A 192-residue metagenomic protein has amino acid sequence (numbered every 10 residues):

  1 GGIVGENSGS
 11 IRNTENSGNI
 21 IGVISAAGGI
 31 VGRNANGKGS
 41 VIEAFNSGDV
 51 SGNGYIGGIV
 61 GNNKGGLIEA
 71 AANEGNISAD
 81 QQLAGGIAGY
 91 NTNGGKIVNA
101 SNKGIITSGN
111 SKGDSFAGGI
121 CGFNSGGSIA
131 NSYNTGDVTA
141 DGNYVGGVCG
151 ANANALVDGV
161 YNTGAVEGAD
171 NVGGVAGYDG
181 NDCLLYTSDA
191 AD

Functional and structural regions predicted by a protein language model:
G1-V4, I21-K38, S51-K64, S78-N91 (+3 more regions): Extracellular beta-strand/beta-solenoid scaffold signature
G9-S10, G18, G37-G39, G48 (+9 more regions): Small-residue (G/S/T/A) turn/hinge positions that recur once per unit in extracellular repeat modules
N13, I106, N131-N134, V138 (+2 more regions): Intrinsically disordered/low-complexity terminal segments and short unstructured peptides
E15, A72, F123, G150-A151 (+1 more regions): A generic structural signal for ordered secondary structure
I68, L185-Y186: Compositionally biased amphipathic helical and low-complexity segments enriched in hydrophobic
Y186-D192: Conserved small/polar residues in nucleotide/adenosyl-binding loops
